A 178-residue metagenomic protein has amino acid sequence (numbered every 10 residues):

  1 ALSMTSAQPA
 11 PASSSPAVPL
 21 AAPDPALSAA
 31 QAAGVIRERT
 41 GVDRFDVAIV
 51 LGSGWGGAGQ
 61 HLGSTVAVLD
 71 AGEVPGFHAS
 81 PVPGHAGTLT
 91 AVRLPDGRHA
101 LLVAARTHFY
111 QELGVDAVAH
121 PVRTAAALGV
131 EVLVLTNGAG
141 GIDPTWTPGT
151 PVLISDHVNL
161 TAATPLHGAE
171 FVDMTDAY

Functional and structural regions predicted by a protein language model:
A1-S3: Short, Lys/Arg-enriched N-terminal segments with co-localized hydrophobic residues within the first ~10-30 amino acids
T5-A177: Metabolite-binding pocket within alpha/beta catalytic cores that recognizes anionic/polar moieties
